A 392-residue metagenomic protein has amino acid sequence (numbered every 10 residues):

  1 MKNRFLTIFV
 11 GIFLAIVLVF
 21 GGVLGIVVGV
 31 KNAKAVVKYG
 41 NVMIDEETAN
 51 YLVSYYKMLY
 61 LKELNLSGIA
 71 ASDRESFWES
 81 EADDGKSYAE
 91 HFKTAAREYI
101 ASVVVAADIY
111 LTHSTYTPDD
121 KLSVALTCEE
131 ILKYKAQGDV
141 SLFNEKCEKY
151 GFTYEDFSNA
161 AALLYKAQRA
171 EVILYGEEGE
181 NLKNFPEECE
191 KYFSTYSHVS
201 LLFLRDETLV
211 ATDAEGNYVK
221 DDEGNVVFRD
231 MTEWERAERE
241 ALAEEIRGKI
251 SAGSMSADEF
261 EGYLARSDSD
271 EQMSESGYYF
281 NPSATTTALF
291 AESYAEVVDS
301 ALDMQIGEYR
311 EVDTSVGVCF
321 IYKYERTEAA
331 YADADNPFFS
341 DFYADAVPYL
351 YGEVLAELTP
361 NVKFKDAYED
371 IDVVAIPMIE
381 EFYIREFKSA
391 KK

Functional and structural regions predicted by a protein language model:
K2-L14, L18-N32, E145-A237, F290-K392: PPIase-associated folding chaperone regions across multiple families
V28-Y150: N-terminal targeting/tethering segments
V42-E46, R229, E244-E245, D258-A265 (+2 more regions): Cross-family detector of peptidyl-prolyl cis-trans isomerase
S54-L61, R97-Y116, E129-V140, E148 (+9 more regions): Sec-exported extracytoplasmic/periplasmic mature domains
A96-D120, L164, A170, S269 (+3 more regions): Extended amphipathic secondary-structure runs
T117-L122, R236, M255, P337: Extended intrinsically disordered, low-complexity coil regions enriched in Ser, Thr, Gly, Ala and often Pro
A241-A295: Peptidyl-prolyl cis-trans isomerase
